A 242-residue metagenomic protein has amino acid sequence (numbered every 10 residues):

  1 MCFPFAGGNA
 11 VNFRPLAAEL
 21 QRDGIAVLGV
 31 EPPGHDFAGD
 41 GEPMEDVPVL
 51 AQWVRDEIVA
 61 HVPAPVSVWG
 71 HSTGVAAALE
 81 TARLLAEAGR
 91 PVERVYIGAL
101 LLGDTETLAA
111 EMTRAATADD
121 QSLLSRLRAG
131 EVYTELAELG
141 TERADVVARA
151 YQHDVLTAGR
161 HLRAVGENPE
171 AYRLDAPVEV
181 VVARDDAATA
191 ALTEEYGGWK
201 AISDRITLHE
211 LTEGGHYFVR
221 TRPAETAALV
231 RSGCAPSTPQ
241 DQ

Functional and structural regions predicted by a protein language model:
M1-Q242: Non-catalytic, mobile gating and regulatory segments of ester bond hydrolases
